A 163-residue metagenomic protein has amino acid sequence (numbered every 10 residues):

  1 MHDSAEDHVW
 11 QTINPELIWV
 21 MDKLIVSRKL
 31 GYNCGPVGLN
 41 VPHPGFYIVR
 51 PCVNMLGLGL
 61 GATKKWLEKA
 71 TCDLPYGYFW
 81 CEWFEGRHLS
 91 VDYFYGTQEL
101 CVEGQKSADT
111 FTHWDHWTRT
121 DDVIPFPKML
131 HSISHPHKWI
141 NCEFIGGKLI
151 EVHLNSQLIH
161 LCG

Functional and structural regions predicted by a protein language model:
H2-L130: Active-site nucleotide/adenylate-binding loops and adjacent lid/helix of ATP-dependent enzymes
L58, D109-T112, H116-G163: ATP-dependent carboxylate activation and anion-phosphoryl transfer catalytic cores that bind Mg-ATP to form
